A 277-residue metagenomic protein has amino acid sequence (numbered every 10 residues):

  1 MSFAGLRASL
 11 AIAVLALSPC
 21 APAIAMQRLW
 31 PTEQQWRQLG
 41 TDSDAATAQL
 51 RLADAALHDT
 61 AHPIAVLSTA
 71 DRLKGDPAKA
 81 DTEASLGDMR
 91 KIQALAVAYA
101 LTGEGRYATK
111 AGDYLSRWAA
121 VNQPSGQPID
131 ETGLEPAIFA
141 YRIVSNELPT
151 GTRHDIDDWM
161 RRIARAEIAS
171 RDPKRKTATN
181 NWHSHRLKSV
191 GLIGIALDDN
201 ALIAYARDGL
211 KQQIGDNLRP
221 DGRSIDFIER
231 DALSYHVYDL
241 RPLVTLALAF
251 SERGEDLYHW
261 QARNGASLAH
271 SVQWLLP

Functional and structural regions predicted by a protein language model:
M1-L10: Bacterial N-terminal signal peptides that target proteins for export
S9-P19: Bacterial N-terminal signal peptides
A23-K176, S184, P220, A249-G254 (+1 more regions): Extracellular glycan-targeting catalytic surfaces
I129, D155, W159, R175-H185 (+4 more regions): Short, contiguous, pocket-lining structural segments that sit at or immediately flank catalytic/ligand-binding sites
L197, A201-P277: Long, repeat-rich segments with strong aromatic
